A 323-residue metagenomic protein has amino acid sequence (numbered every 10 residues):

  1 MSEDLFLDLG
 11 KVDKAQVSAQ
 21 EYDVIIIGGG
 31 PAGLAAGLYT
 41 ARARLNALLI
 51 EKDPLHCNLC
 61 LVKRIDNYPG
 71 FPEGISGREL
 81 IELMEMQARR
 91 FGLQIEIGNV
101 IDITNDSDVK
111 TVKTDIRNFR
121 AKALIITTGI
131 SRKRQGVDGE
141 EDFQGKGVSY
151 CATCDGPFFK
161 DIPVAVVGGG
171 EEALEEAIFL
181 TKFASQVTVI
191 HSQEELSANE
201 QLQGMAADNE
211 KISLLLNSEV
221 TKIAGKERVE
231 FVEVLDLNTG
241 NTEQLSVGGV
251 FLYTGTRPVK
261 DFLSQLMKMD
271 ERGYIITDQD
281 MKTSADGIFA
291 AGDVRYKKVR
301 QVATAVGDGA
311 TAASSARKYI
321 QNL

Functional and structural regions predicted by a protein language model:
D4-A15, S131, G136, E141-F158 (+3 more regions): FAD-site-proximal beta/loop scaffold in flavoenzymes
L5-L7, E85-K113, N118-A121, K182-Q279 (+1 more regions): A Rossmann-like FAD-binding core segment of flavoenzymes
Q16-V17, Y22-F91, I162, G168 (+2 more regions): Beta1-alpha1 glycine-rich phosphate/pyrophosphate-binding loop at the start of Rossmann-like nucleotide-binding domains
E21-D23, I97-G98, K160-I162, N217 (+2 more regions): Phosphate-coordination loops involved in phosphoryl transfer and adenosine-cofactor binding
G37-L38, L61, G136-G139, A177-F179 (+3 more regions): Short amphipathic alpha-helical segments
I95-F158, G169: Glycine/small-residue-rich loop that forms an oxyanion/phosphate-binding "nest" at active or ligand-binding sites
